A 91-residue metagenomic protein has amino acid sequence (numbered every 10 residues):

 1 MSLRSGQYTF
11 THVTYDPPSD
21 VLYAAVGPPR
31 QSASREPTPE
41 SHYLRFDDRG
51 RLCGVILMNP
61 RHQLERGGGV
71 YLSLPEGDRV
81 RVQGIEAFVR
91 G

Functional and structural regions predicted by a protein language model:
M1-V21: Short, compositionally biased leader-like segments
M1-Y8, R30-P37, D78-V80: Short, solvent-exposed secondary-structure boundary motifs
F10-V13, L44, G69: Phosphate/ribose-recognition catalytic cores of enzymes acting on nucleotide-derived substrates
P18-S19, A24-A25, P29-Q31, G91: N-terminal intrinsically disordered, cationic/polar leader segments that include organellar targeting peptides
A25-H62: Amphipathic, hydrophobic secondary-structure cores in small proteins
H62-L74: A short, polar/charged loop-to-alpha-helix boundary motif
L74-G91: Cysteine/selenocysteine-centered motifs that mediate thiol-based redox chemistry or coordinate metal-sulfur cofactors
